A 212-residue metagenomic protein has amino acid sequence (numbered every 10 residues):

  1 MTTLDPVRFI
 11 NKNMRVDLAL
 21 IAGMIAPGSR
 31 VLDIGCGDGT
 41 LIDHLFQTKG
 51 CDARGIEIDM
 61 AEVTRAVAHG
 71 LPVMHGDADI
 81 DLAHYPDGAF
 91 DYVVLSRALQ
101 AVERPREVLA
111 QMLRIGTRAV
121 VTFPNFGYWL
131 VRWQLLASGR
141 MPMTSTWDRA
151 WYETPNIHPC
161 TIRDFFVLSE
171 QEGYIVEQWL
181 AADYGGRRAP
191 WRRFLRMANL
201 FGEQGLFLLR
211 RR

Functional and structural regions predicted by a protein language model:
T2-M14: Class I SAM-dependent methyltransferase Rossmann-like catalytic core, especially the SAM/SAH-binding loop
K12-G28: Conserved alpha-helix/loop element of class I SAM-dependent methyltransferases that forms part of the SAM/SAH-binding
G35-G37: Class I SAM-dependent methyltransferase "Motif I" SAM/SAH-binding loop
G39, D43: Glycine-rich SAM-binding Motif I of class I
H44-D81: Class I SAM-dependent methyltransferase SAM/SAH-binding core
D81-D87: Short conserved loop adjoining the S-adenosyl-L-methionine
Y92-E103: A short SAM/SAH-binding and catalytic strip from SAM-dependent methyltransferases
R106-Q111, R118-R212: S-adenosyl-L-methionine-dependent methyltransferase catalytic module, highlighting the catalytic core
